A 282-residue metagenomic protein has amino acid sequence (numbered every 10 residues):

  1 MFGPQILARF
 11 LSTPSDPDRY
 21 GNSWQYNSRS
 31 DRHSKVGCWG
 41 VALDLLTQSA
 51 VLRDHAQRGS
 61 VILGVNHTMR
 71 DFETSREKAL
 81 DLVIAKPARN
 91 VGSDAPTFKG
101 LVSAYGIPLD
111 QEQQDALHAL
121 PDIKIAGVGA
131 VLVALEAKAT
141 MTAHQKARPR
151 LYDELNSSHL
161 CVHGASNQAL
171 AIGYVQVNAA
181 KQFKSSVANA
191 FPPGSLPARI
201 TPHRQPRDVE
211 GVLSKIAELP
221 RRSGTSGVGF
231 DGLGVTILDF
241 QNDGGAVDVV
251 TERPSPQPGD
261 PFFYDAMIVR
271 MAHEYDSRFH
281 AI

Functional and structural regions predicted by a protein language model:
M1-V65, Q168-L170, V177-I282: C-terminal tail/extension regions appended to the core domain(s) of diverse proteins
Q57-G129: Active-site metal-binding core of divalent-cation-utilizing nuclease and nuclease-like domains
L82, V131-A139, L155: Conserved catalytic cores of phosphodiester-cleaving nucleases, focusing on short active-site segments
I84-A88, K138-M141, D239: Short, flexible loop/turn elements at secondary-structure junctions
V91-G92, T142-H144, A180-K184: Eukaryotic short linear interaction motifs
A134, I172-V175: Structural beta-sheet core signal
K138-R150: Surface-exposed cleft-lining segments at the edges of enzyme active sites
R150-A165: Short, charged, amphipathic alpha-helix that recurs within catalytic cores of restriction-modification and other
